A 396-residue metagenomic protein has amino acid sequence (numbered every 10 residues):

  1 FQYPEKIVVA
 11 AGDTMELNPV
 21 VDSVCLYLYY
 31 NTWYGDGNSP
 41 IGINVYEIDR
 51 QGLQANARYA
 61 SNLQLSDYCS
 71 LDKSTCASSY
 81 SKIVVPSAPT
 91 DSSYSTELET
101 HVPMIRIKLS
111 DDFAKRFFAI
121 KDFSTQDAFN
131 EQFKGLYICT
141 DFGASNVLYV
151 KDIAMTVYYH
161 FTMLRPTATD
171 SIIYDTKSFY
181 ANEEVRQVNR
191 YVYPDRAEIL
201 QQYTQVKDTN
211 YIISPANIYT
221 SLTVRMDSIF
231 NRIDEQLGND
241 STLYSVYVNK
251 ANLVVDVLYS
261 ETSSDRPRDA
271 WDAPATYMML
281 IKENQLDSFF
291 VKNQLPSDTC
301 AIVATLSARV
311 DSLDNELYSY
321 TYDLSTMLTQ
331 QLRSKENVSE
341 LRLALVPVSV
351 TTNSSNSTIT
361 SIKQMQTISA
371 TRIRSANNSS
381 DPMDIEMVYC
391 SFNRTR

Functional and structural regions predicted by a protein language model:
F1-R396: Secreted, disulfide-rich extracellular signaling modules
